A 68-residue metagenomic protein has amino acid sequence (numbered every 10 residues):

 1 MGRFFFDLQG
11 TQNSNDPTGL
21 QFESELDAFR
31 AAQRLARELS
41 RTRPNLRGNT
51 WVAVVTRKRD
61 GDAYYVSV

Functional and structural regions predicted by a protein language model:
M1-D16: Short aromatic-glycine-(Arg/Gly/Cys) micro-motifs in beta-strand/loop hairpins
F4, T18, D62-V66: Short beta-strand segments
D7-Q9, E23-L26: Short hydrophobic/aromatic-rich motifs at helix boundaries and adjacent loops
Q12, L26, R59-G61: Residues that cap or initiate secondary-structure elements
S14-E25: A short, exposed loop/beta-hairpin motif centered on an aromatic-Gly-Thr core
S24-P44: A short, charged, amphipathic alpha-helix used as a generic interaction element across diverse proteins
E38-V68: Short, mixed-charge low-complexity intrinsically disordered segments
